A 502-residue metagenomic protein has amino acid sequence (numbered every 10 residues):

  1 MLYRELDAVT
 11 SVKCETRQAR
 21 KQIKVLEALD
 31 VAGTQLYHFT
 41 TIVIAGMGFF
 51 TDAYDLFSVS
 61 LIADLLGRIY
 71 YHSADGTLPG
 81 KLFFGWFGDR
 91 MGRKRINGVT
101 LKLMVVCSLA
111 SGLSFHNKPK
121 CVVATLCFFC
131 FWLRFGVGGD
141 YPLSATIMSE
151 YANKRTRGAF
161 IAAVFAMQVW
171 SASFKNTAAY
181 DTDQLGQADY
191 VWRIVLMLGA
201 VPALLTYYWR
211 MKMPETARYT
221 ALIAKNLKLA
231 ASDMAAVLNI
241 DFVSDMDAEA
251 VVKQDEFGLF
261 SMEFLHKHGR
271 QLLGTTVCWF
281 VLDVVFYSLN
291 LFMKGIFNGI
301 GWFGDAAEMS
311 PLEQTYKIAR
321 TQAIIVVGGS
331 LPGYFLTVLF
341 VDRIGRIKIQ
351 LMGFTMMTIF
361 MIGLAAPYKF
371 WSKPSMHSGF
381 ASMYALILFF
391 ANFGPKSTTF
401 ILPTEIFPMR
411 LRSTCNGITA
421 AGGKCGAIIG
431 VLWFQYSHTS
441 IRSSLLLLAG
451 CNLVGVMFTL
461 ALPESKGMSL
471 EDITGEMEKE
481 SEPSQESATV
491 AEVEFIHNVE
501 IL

Functional and structural regions predicted by a protein language model:
M1-L502: Transmembrane-helix signature of 12-pass secondary carriers
